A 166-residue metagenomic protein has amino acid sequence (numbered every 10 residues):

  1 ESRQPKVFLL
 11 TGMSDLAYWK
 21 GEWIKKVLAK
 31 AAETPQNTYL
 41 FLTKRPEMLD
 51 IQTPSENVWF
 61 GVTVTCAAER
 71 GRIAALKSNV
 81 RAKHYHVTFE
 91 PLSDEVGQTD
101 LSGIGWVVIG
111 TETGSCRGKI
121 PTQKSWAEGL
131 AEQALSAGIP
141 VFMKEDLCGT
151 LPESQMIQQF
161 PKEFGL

Functional and structural regions predicted by a protein language model:
E1-K144: Conserved AdoMet/S-adenosylmethionine-binding subsite of the radical SAM
L147-L166: C-terminal accessory extensions appended to soluble enzyme cores
